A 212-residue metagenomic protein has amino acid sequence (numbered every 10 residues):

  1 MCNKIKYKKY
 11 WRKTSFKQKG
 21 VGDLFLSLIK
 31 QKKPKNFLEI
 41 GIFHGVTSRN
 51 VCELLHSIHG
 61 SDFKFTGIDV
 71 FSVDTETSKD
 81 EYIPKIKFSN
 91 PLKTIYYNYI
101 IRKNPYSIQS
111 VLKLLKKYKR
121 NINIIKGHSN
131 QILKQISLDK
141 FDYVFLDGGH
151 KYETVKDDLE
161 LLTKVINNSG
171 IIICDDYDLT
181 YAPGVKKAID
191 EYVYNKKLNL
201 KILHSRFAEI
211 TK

Functional and structural regions predicted by a protein language model:
M1-K4: N-terminal, positively charged/glycine-rich alpha-helical extensions of SAM-dependent methyltransferases
K6-S15, K19-K212: S-adenosylmethionine/decaboxylated-SAM
